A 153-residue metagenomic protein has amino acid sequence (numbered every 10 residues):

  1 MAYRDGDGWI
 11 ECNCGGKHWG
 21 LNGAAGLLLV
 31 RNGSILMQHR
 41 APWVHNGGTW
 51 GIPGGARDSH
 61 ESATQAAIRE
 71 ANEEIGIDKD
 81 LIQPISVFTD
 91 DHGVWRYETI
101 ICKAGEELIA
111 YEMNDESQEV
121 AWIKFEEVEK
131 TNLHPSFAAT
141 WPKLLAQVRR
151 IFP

Functional and structural regions predicted by a protein language model:
M1, F152-P153: Short intrinsically disordered terminal tails
M1-G26: Acidic, metal-coordinating catalytic segment for phosphate/diphosphate chemistry, firing primarily on the Nudix
W19-N22, V30, V44-H45, H92-W95 (+1 more regions): A generic fold-level signal
G23-A25, G33, Y97-E98, Q118: Change "...and in nucleic-acid phosphodiester-cleaving endonucleases..." to "...and in nucleic-acid processing enzymes
L29-N32, C102-A104: Active-site beta-strand termini and strand-to-loop segments that position acidic
V30-E73: Conserved Nudix-box catalytic region and its N-terminal flanking loop in Nudix hydrolases and closely related
G55-Q147, I151-F152: Unchanged
